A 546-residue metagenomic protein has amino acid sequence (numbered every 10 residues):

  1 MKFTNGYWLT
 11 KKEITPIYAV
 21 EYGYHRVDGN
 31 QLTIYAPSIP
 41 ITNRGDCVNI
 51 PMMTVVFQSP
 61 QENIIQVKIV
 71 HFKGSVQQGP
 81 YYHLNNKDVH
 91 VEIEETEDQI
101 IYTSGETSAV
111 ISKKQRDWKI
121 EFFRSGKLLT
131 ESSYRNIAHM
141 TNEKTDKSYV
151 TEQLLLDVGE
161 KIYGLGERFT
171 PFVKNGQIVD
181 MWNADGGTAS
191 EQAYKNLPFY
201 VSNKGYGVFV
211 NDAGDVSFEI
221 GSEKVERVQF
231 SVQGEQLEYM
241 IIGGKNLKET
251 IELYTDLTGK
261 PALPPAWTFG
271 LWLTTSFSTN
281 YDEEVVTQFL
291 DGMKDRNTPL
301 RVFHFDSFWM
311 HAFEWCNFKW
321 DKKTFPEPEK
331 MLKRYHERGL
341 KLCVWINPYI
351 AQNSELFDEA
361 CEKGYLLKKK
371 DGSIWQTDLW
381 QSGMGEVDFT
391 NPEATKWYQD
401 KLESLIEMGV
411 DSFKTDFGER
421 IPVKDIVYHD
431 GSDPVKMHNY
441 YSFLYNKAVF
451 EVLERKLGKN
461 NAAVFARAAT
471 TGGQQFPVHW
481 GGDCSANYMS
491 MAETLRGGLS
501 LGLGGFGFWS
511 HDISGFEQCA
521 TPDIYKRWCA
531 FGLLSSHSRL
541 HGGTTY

Functional and structural regions predicted by a protein language model:
M1-T268, T274-S276, Y281-D291, D321 (+4 more regions): N-terminal accessory segment at the very beginning of proteins
V70-F72, Y81, P299-Y546: Aromatic- and carboxylate-enriched substrate-binding clefts and catalytic-loop regions of carbohydrate-active enzymes
G126-K127, G166, P198, G259 (+4 more regions): Glycine-centered secondary-structure boundary/capping sites
G292-P299: Append "and occasionally in soluble cytosolic enzymes with long acidic Gly/Pro-rich linkers
